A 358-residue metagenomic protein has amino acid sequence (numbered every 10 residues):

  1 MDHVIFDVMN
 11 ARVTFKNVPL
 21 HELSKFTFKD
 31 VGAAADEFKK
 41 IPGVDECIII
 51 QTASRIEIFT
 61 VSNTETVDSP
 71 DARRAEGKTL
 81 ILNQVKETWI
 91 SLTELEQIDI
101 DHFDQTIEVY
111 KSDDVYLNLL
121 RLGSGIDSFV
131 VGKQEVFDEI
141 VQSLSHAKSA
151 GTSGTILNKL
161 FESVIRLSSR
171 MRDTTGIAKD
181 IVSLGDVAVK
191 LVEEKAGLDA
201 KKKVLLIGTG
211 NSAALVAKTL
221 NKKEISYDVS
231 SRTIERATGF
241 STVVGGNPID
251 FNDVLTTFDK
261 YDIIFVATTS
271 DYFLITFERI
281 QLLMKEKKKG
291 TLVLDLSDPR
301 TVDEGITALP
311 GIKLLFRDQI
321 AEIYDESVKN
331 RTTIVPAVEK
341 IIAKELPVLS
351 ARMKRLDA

Functional and structural regions predicted by a protein language model:
D2-F28: Short glycine-/aliphatic-rich beta-strand segments at the starts of folded cytosolic domains
L23-I41: Short amphipathic alpha-helix segments
S24-K25, Q281-A358: Adenosine-phosphate binding glycine-rich loop
C47-T52: Short beta-strand
D101-K195, D199: Glycine/serine-rich phosphate-binding loop and adjoining beta1-alpha1 elements at the start of nucleotide-handling
V164, L184-G185, V189-N221, V229-R232: Glycine-rich adenosine-cofactor-binding loop
K223-V244: NAD(P)-binding Rossmann-fold cofactor-contacting core
V254-F277, K285, G290-L294: Rossmann-like NAD(P)-binding element
